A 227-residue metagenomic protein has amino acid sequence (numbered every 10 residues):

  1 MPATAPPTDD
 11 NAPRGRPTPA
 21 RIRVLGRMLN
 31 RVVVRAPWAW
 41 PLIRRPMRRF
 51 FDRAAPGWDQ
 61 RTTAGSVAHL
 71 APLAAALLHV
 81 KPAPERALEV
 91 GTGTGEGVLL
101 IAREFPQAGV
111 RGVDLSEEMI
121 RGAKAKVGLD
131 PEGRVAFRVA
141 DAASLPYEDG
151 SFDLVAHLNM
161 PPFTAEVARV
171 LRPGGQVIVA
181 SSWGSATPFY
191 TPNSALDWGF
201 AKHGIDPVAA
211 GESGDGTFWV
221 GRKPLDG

Functional and structural regions predicted by a protein language model:
A64-P84: Conserved alpha-helix/loop element of class I SAM-dependent methyltransferases that forms part of the SAM/SAH-binding
P84-G93: Conserved class I S-adenosyl-L-methionine
T94-F105: Conserved SAM-binding loop of SAM-dependent methyltransferases across substrates and taxa, primarily the Class I
S116-E118: Conserved SAM/SAH-binding beta-strand->alpha-helix loop
A123-K124: Conserved SAM-binding loop
P131-A142: Conserved SAM-binding strand-loop segment of SAM-dependent methyltransferases
A143-V155: A short acidic, Gly/Pro-enriched loop at the edge of an enzyme's catalytic core that lines a small-molecule cofactor
T164-Q176: A short glycine-rich, Lys/Arg-flanked "PGG" loop and its adjoining helix->strand segment in the class I
